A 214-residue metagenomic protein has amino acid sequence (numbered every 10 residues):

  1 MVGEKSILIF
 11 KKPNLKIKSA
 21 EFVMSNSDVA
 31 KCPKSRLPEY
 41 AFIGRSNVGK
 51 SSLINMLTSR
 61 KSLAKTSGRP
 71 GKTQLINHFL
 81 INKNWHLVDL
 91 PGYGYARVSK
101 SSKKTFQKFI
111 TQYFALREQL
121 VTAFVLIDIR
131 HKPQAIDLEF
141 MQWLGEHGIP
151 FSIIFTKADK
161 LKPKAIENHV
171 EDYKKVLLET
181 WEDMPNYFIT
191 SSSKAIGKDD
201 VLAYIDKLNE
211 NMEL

Functional and structural regions predicted by a protein language model:
V2-R97, E210: Conserved G1/Walker A P-loop phosphate-binding module
I17-V29, K160-L214: Canonical P-loop GTPase G-domain recognition
C32-K34, P70-N77, P91-V121, I129-W143: Switch II of P-loop NTPase G domains
F42, N47-V48, I54, N77 (+8 more regions): Structured catalytic cores of enzymes that bind and process phosphorylated ligands/cofactors
L57-K61, F114, I205: Hydrophobic aliphatic residues
K72, W85, G92-Y95, R130-P133 (+2 more regions): Conserved nucleotide-binding/hydrolysis micro-motifs of P-loop NTPases
T111-M184: Conserved C-terminal guanine-recognition region of P-loop GTPase G domains, centered on the G4
